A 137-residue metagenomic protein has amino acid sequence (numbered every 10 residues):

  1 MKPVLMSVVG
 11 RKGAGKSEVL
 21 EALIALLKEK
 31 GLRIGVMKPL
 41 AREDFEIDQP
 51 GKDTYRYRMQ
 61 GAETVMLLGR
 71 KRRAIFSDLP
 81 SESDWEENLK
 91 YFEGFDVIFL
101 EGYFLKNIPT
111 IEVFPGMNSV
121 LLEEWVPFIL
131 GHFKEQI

Functional and structural regions predicted by a protein language model:
M1-P3: Phosphate-binding P-loop
V8: Hydrophobic anchor at the beta1->P-loop junction of P-loop NTPases
K12: The conserved Walker
K16: Conserved lysine of the Walker
I24-D78: N-terminal phosphate/diphosphate-binding loop that engages ATP/GTP or pyrophosphate donors across diverse enzyme folds
S77-L105: Phosphate-binding/switch loop-helix module in NTP-utilizing enzymes
F104-I137: Short phosphate-coordinating micro-motif centered on Lys-Gly-acidic
